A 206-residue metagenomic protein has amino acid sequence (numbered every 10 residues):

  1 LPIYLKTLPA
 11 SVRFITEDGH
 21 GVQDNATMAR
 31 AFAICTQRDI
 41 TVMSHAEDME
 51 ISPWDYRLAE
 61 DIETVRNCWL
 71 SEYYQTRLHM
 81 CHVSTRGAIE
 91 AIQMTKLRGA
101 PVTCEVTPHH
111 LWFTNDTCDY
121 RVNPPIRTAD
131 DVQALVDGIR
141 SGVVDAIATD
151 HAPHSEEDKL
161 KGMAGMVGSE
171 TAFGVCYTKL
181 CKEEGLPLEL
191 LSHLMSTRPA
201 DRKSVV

Functional and structural regions predicted by a protein language model:
L1-T7, D201-V206: Proteins with a high burden of low-complexity, intrinsically disordered sequence enriched in S/T/G/P/A and R, requiring
P2-I147: Histidine/acidic residue-rich metal-binding segments in metalloenzymes
L58-Q75, G138-S141, D145-I147, H151-V206: His/Asp/Glu-enriched, well-ordered alpha-helical/loop segment that forms or immediately abuts the divalent-metal
